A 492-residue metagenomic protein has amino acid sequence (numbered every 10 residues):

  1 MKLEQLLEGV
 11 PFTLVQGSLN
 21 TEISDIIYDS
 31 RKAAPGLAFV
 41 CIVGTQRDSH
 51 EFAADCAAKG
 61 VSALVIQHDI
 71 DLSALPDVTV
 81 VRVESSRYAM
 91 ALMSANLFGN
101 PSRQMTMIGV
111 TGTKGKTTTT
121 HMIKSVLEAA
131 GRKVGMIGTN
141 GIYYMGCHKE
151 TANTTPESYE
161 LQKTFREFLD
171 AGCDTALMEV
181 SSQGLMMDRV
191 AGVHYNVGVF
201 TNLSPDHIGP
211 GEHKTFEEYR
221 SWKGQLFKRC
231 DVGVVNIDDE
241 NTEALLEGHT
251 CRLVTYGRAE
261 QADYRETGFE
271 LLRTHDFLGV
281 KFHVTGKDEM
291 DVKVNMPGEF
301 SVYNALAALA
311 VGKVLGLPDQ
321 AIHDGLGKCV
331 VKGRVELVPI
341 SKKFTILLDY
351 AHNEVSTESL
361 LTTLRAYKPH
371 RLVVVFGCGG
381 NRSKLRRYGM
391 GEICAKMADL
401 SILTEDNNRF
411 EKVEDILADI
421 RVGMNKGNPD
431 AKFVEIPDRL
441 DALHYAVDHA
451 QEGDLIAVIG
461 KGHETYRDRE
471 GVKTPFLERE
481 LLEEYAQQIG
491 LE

Functional and structural regions predicted by a protein language model:
M1-L14, P35-A38, T250, K287 (+4 more regions): ATP-dependent carboxylate-amine ligase
M1-L92, A262, F269, K293 (+4 more regions): N-terminal leader/targeting and accessory segments in enzymes
G9, I70-P76, A171, V197-I346 (+1 more regions): Acidic, Mg2+-coordinating active-site environments of NTP-dependent enzymes
V10, A89-I237, N241-H249, L306 (+2 more regions): Phosphate-binding loop of NTP-binding sites
G44-Q46, S182-Q183, S204-H207, D239-E240 (+3 more regions): Short glycine-rich anion-binding loops that position phosphate/pyrophosphate groups of nucleotides and phosphorylated
A53-A58, L169, A191, R365: Non-catalytic positions within long, well-ordered alpha-helices that form the structural scaffold/packing of enzyme
S62-H68, G233-I237, V375-F376, D399-D406: Short internal beta-strands
M136, M178, G198, V235 (+4 more regions): Structural beta-sheet core signal
